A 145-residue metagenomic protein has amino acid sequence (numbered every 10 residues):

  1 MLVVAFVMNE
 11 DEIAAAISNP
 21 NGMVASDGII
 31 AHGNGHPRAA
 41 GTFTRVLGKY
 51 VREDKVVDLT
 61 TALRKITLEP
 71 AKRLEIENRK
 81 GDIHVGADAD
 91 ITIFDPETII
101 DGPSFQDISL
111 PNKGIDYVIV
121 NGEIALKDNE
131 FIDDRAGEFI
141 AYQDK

Functional and structural regions predicted by a protein language model:
M1-V3, P70-A71: Short, flexible loop segments at the rims of nucleotide/cofactor-binding pockets, characterized by
V3-N9: A general structural motif
N9-P96: His/Asp/Glu-enriched, well-ordered alpha-helical/loop segment that forms or immediately abuts the divalent-metal
A14-N21, S26-D27, T92-E138: C-terminal cap of metal-dependent C-N hydrolases
A39-T44, D133, F139-A141: Cofactor-binding beta-sheet edge motifs in enzyme active sites
Q143-K145: Structural helix-boundary/capping segments
